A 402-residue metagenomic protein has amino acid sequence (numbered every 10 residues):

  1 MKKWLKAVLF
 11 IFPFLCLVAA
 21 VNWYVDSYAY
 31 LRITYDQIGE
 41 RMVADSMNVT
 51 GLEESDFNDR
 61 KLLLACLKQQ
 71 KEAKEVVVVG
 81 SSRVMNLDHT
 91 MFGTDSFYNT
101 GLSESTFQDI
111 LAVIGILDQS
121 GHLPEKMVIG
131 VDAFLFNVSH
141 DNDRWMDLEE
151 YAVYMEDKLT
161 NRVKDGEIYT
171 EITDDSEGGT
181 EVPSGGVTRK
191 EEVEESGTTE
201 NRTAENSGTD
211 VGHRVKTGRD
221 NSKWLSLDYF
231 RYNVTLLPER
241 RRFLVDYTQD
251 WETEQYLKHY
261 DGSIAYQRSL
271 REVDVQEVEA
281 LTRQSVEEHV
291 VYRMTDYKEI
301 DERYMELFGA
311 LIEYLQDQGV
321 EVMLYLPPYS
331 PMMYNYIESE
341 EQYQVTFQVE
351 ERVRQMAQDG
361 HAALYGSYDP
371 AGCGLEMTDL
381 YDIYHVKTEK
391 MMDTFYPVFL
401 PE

Functional and structural regions predicted by a protein language model:
K6-D26: Hydrophobic membrane-insertion alpha-helices, especially the h-region of bacterial N-terminal signal peptides
D26-V43: Alpha-helical transmembrane signal-anchor/signal-peptide segments
M42-K71: Short extracytoplasmic
A73-G166, E205: Membrane-embedded segments
M146-D317: Secreted/periplasmic serine-hydrolase-like ester/acetyl group-modifying domain
V187-K190, E195-E200, S207, M332-G366: Substrate-gating cap/lid alpha-helix
E195, Y314-S339: Active-site segments of SGNH/GDSL-like serine hydrolases that catalyze O-acetyl group transfer/hydrolysis on lipids
Q342-E402: C-terminal regions of proteins
